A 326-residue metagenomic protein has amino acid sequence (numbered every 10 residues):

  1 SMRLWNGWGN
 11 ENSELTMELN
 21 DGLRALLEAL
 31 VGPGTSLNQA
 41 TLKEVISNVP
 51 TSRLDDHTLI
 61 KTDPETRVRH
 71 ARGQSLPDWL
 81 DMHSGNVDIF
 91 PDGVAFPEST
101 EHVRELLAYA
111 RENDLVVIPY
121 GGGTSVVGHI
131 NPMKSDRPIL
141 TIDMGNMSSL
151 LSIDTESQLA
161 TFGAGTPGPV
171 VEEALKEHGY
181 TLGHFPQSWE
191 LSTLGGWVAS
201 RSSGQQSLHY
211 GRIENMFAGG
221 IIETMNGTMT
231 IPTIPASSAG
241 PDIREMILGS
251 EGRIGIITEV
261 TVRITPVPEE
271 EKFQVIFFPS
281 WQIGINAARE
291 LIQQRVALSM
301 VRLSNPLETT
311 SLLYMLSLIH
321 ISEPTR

Functional and structural regions predicted by a protein language model:
S1-A108, V126-Q158, P306-S317: N-terminal flexible segment immediately upstream of the FAD-binding catalytic core in FAD-dependent oxidoreductases
V117-P119, V301: ATP-grasp fold ATP-binding core
S148-R302: FAD-binding subdomain of flavoenzyme oxidoreductases
L316-T325: Residue-level detector of conserved catalytic or cofactor/ligand-binding positions in enzyme active sites
